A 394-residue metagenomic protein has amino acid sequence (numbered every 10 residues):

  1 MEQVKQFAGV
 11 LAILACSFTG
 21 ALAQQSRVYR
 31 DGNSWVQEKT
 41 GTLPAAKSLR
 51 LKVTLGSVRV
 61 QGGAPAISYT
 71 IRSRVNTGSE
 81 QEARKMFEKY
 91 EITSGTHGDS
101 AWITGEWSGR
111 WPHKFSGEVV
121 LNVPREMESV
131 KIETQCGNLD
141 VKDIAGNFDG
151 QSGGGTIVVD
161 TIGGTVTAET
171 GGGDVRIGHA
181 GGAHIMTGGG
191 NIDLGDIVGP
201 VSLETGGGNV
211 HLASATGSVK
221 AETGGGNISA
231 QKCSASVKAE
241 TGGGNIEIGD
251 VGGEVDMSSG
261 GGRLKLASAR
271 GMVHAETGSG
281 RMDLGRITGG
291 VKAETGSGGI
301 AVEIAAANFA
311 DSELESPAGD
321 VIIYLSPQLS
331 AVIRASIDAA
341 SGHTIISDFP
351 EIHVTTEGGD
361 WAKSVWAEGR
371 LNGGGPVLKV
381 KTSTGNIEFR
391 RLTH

Functional and structural regions predicted by a protein language model:
M1-H394: Intrinsically disordered, low-complexity terminal regions
